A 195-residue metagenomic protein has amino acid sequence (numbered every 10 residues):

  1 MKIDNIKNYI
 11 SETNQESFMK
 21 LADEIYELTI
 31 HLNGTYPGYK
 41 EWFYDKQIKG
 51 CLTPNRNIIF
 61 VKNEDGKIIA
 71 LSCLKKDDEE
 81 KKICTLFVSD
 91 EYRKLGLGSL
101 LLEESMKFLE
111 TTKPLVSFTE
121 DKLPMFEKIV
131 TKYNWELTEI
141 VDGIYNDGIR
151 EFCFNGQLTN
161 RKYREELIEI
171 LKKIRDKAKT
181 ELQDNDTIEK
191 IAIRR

Functional and structural regions predicted by a protein language model:
M1-F43, E166, I170-K173, K177-D184: Short amphipathic alpha-helix that is part of the acyltransferase structural core
I30-E64, L71: Active-site rim helix/loop that mediates acceptor-substrate recognition in acyltransferases
G38, C84-T85, M125: Acidic/histidine-enriched, beta-strand-rich ligand/metal-binding domains
F60, G66-K75, E80-F87: Conserved beta-strand in the GNAT
V88, K94-F108: Conserved acetyl-CoA-binding loop-helix of GNAT-fold acetyltransferases
L109-D121: Conserved GNAT acetyl-CoA-binding A-motif
E120-G143: Conserved active-site alpha-helix within GNAT-family acetyltransferase domains
G143-R195: C-terminal "cap" of GNAT-fold acetyltransferases
